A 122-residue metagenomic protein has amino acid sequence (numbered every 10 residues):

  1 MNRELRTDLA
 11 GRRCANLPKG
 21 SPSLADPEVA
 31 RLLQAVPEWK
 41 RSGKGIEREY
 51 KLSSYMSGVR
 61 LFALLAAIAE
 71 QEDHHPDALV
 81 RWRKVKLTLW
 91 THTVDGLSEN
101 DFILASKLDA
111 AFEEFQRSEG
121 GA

Functional and structural regions predicted by a protein language model:
M1-A122: Charge-rich alpha-helical segments
